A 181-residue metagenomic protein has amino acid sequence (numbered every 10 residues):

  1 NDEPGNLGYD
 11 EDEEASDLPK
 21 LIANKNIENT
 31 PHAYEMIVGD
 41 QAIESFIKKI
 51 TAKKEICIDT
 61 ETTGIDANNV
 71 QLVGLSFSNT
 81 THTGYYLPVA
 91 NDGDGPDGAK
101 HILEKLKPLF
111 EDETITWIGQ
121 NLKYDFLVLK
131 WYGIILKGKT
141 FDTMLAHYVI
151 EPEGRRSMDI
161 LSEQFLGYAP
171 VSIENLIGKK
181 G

Functional and structural regions predicted by a protein language model:
N1-E13, D17-V38, D66, V70-G181: Active-site-proximal helix-loop-helix substrate-binding element of RNase H-like nuclease domains
G39-K54, K107-E111: A short acidic-Thr-Gly-centered motif at the start of a beta-strand
T51, E55-N68: Short acidic, Gly/Ser-rich segments with clustered Asp/Glu that frequently serve as metal-coordination loops in enzyme
